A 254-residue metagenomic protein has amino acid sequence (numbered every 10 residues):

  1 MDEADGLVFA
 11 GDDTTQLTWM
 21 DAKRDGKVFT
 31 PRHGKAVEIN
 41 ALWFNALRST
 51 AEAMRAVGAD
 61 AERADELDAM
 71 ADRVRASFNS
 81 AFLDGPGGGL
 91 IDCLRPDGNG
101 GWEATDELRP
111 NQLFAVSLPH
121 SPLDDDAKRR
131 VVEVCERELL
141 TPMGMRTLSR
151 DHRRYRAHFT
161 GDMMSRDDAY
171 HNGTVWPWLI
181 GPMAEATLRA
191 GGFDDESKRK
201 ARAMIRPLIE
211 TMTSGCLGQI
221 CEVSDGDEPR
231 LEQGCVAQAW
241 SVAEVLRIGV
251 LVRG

Functional and structural regions predicted by a protein language model:
M1-D2, F9, F44-F159, A203 (+1 more regions): Catalytic cores of carbohydrate-active enzymes
A10-K35, P96-G101, F159-Y170, S224-E232: Acidic/His metal-coordination segments adjacent to aromatic residues that form catalytic metal sites in metalloenzymes
K27-A41, E62-D65, W102-D106, Y170-T174 (+2 more regions): Alpha-helix capping and helix-loop boundary segments enriched in small/acidic/polar residues
N40, L47, I180, A184-T187 (+1 more regions): TPR repeat positional signature
R55-D65, A186-R199: Acidic, serine/threonine/proline-rich low-complexity intrinsically disordered regions
R153-F193, S197, L246-V250: C-terminal substrate/ligand-recognition segments
V252-G254: Intrinsic disorder at enzyme termini
